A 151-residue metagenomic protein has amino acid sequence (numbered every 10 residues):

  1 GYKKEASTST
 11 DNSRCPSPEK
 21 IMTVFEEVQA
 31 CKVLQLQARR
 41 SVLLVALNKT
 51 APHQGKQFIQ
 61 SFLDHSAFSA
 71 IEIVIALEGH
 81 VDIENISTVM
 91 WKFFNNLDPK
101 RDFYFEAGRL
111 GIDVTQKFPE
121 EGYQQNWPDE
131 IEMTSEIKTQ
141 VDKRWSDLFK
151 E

Functional and structural regions predicted by a protein language model:
G1-E151: Charged, compositionally biased interaction regions
